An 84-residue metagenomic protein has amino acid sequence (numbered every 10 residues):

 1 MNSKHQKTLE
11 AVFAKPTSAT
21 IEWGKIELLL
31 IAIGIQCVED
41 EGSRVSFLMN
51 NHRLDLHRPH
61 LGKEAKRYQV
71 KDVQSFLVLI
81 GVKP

Functional and structural regions predicted by a protein language model:
M1-P84: Basic nucleic-acid-binding interfaces
